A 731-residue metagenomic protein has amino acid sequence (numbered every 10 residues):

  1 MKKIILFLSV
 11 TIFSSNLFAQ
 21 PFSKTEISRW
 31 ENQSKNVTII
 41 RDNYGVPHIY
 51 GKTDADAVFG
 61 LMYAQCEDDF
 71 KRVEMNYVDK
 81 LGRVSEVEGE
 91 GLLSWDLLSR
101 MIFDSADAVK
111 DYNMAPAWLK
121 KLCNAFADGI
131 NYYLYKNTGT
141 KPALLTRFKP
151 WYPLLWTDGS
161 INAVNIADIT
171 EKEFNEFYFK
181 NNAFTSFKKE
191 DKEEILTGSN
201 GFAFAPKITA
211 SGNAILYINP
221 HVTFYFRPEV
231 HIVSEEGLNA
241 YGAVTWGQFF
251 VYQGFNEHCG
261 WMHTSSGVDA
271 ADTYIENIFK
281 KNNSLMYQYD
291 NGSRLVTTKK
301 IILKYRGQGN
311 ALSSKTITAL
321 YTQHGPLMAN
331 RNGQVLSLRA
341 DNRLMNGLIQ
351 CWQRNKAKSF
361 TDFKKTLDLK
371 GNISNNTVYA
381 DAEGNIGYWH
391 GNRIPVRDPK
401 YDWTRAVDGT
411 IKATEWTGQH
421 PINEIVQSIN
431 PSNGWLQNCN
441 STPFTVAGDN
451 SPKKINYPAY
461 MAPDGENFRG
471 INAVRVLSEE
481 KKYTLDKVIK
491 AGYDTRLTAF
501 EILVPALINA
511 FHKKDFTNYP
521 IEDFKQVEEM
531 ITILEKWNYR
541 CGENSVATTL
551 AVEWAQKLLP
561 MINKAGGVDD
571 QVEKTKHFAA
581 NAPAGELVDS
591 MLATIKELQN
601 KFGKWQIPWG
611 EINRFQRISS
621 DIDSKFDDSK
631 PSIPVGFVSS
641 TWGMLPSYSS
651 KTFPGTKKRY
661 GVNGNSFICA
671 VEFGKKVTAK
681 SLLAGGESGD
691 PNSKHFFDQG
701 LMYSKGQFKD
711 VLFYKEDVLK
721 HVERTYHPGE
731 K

Functional and structural regions predicted by a protein language model:
I4-F13: Sec-dependent N-terminal signal peptides
S15-A19: Sec/Tat signal peptide C-region and signal peptidase I cleavage site
P21-R227, E235-L238, G242-F250, R339 (+2 more regions): Substrate-recognition/specificity elements adjacent to catalytic centers across diverse enzyme folds
D68-K121, G465-N544: Long, charged, mostly alpha-helical binding arms that flank functional sites
L119-Y217, V222-T223, K370, A382-I386 (+3 more regions): Acidic, low-complexity N-terminal propeptides/linkers enriched in Ser/Thr/Asp/Gly that mediate export, maturation
G237, A243-Q248, G254-E257, H263-V407: Glycine- and hydrophobic-rich flexible loops that cap the catalytic core of alpha/beta enzyme folds
A271, N372-E480: Hydrophobic alpha-helical segments
I349-K365, K370-N375, A382-E383, K453-I508: Proteins synthesized as precursors that undergo proteolytic processing into mature forms
